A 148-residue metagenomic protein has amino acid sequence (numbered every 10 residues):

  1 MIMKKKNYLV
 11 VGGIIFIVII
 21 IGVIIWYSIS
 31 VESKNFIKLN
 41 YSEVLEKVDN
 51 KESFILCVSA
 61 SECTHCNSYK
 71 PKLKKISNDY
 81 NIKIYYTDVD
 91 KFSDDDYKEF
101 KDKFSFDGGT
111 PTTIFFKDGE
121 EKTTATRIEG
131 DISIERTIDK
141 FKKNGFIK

Functional and structural regions predicted by a protein language model:
M1-N35: N-terminal targeting signals for export/organelle localization
F36-S53, D88-S93: Short extracytoplasmic/periplasmic juxtamembrane "stem" segments immediately C-terminal to an N-terminal membrane anchor
Y41, L45, K70, K74-S77 (+2 more regions): Extracytoplasmic/secreted envelope proteins and their assembly/folding machinery, especially bacterial periplasmic
E43-I82: Local sequence-structure signature of Cys/Sec-based thiol-disulfide redox active-site neighborhoods
V58, N81-E99: Thiol-based oxidoreductase modules, predominantly thioredoxin-like and allied folds used for disulfide exchange
S61-T64, D90-D94, E121-K122: Solvent-exposed loop/turn segments at secondary-structure junctions within structured extracellular/periplasmic domains
D96-E121: Structural alpha/beta surface segment adjacent to cysteine/selenocysteine redox centers across thiol/disulfide enzymes
T112-K148: Non-catalytic, surface beta->alpha helical segment in thiol-disulfide oxidoreductase systems
